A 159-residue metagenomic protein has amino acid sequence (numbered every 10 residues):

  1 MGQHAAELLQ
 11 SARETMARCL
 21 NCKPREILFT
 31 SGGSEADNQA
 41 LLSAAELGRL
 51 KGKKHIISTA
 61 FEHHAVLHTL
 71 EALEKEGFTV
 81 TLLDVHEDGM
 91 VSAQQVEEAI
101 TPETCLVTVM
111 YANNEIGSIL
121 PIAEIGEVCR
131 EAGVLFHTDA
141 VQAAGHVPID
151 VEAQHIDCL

Functional and structural regions predicted by a protein language model:
M1-L159: Pyridoxal 5′-phosphate
